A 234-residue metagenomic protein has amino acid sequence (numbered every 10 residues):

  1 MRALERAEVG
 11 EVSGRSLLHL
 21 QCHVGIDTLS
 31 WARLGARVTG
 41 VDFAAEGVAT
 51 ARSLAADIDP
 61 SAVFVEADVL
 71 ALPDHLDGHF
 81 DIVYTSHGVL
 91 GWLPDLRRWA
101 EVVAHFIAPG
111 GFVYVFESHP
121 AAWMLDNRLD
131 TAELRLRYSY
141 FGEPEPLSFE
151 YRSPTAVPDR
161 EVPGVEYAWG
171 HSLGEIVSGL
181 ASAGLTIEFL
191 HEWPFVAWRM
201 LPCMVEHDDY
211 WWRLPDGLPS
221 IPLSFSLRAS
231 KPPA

Functional and structural regions predicted by a protein language model:
M1-R15: Conserved alpha-helix/loop element of class I SAM-dependent methyltransferases that forms part of the SAM/SAH-binding
S16-L72: Class I SAM-dependent methyltransferase SAM/SAH-binding core
L70, D74-V83: A short acidic, Gly/Pro-enriched loop at the edge of an enzyme's catalytic core that lines a small-molecule cofactor
D81-R97: A short SAM/SAH-binding and catalytic strip from SAM-dependent methyltransferases
R97-F112: A short glycine-rich, Lys/Arg-flanked "PGG" loop and its adjoining helix->strand segment in the class I
F112-P154: Conserved class I S-adenosyl-L-methionine
P120-A132, D159-G174: Acceptor-substrate binding/catalytic loop of class I
Y167-L190: Short alpha-helix
